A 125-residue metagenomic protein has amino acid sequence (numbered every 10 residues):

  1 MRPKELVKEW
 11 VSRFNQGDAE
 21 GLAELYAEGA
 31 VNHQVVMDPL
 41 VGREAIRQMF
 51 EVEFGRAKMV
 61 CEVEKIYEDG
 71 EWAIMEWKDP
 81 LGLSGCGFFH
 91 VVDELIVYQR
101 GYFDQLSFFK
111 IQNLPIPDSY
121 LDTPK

Functional and structural regions predicted by a protein language model:
M1-G17, L25: Short, aromatic-enriched amphipathic alpha-helices that serve as compact interaction elements
R2, G21, S84: Amphipathic alpha-helical recognition patches that constitute DNA-binding helices
Q16, V41, R100: Short glycine-rich loop/turn motifs that provide flexible caps or phosphate-binding loops at active sites
A19-D69: A solvent-exposed, acidic/Ser-Thr-rich amphipathic alpha-helical stretch
R47-K125: A beta-strand edge to alpha-helix "cap/lid" segment located at domain peripheries
